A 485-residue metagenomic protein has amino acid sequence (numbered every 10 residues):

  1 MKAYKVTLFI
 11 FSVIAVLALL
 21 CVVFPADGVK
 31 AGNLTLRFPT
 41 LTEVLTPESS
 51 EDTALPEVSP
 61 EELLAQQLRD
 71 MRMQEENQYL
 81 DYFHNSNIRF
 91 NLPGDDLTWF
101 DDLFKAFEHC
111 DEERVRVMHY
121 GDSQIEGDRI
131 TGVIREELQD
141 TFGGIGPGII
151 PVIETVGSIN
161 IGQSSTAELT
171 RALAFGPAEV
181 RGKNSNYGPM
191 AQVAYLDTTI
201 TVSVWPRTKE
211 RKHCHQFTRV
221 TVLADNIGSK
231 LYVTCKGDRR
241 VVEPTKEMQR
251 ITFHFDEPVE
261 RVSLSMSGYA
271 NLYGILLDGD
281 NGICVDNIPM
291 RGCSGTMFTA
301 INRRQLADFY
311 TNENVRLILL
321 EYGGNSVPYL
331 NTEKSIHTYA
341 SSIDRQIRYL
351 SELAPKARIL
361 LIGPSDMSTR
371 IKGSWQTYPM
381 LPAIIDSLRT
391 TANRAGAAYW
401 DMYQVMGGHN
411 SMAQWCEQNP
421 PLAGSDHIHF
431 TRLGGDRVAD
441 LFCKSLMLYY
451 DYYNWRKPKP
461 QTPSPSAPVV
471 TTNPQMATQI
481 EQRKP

Functional and structural regions predicted by a protein language model:
M1-T7: Positively charged n-region of N-terminal signal peptides that target proteins for export
L8-P25: Hydrophobic membrane-insertion alpha-helices, especially the h-region of bacterial N-terminal signal peptides
D27-E75: Juxtamembrane proline-rich low-complexity "stalk" or linker regions positioned immediately after a signal peptide
E57-S164, A392, N410, P421 (+1 more regions): Long, contiguous interaction/targeting segments characteristic of exported/extracellular or secretory-pathway proteins
A106, T208-K209, A307-F309, Y349-L350 (+1 more regions): A generic secondary-structure signal
E113-H119, E126, I130, G282-W375 (+3 more regions): Conserved, compact domain cores that house catalytic/ligand-binding motifs in diverse enzymes and effector modules
E126-C235, V242-S341, H429-F430: Conserved SGNH/GDSL esterase-like catalytic core that processes O-acyl groups on lipids and polysaccharides
R303, S365-P485: Catalytic His-Asp segment of secreted/periplasmic serine-dependent ester chemistry enzymes
